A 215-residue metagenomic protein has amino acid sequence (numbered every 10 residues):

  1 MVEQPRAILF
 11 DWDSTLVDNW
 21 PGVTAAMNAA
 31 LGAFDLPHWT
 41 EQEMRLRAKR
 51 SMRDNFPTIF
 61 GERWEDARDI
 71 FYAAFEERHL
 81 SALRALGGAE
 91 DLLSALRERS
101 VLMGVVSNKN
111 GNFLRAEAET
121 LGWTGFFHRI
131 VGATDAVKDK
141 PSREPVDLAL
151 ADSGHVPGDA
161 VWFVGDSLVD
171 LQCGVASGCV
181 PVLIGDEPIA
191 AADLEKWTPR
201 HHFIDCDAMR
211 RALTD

Functional and structural regions predicted by a protein language model:
M1-I8, Q42, R97, G111 (+1 more regions): Asp-based, Mg2+/Mn2+-dependent phosphohydrolase catalytic module
V2-D91, R97-R99, N112-R115: N-terminal helical cap/lid subdomain that shapes the substrate entry/recognition surface in HAD-like hydrolases
P37, L102, V180: Residue-level detector of anion-binding/catalytic polar loops
G88-L92, P145-L148: Well-ordered alpha-helical segments embedded in enzymatic catalytic cores
